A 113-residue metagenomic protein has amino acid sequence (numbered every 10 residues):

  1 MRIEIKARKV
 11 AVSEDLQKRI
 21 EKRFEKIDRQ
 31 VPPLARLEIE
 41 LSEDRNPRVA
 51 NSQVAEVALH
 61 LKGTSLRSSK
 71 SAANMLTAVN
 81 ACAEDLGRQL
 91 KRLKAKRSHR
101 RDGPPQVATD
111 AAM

Functional and structural regions predicted by a protein language model:
M1-M113: N-terminal, polar/charged subdomain of small-to-medium soluble alpha/beta proteins
